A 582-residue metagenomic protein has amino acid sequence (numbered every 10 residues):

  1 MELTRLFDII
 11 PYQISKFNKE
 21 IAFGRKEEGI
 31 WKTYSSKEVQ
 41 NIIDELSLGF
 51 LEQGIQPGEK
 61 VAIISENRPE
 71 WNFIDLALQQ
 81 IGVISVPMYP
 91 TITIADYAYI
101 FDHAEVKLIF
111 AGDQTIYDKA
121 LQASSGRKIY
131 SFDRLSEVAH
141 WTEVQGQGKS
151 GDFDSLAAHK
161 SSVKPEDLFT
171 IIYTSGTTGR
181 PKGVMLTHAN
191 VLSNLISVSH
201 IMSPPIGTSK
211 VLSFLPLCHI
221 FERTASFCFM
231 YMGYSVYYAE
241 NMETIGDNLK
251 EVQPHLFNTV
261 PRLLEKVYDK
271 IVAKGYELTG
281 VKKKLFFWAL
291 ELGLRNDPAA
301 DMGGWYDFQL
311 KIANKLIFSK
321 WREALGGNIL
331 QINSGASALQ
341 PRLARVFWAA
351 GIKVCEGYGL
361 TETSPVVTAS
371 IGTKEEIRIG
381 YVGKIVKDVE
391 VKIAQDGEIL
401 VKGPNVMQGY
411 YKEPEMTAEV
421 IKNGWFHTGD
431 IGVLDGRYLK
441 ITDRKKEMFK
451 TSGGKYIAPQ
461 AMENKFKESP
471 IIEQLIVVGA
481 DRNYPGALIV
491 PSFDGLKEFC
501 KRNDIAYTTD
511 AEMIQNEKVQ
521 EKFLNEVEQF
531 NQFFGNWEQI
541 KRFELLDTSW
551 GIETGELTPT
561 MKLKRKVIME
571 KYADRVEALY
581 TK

Functional and structural regions predicted by a protein language model:
E2, I9, Q53, L76 (+2 more regions): Structural core segment of the AMP-binding/adenylate-forming
K19-I21, K149-Y173, R180, P204-K210: Conserved pre-ATP/AMP-binding loop-to-beta segment of ANL
A22-R68, D75-L76, T93-A98, G148 (+1 more regions): Conserved AMP-binding/adenylate-forming core of the ANL superfamily
T33-K37, F169-L195: Conserved AMP-binding A3 loop
T115-P165, I271-K320: ANL superfamily adenylate-forming
L192-K210, L217-F318, N328, K353: Conserved AMP-binding/adenylation subdomain of ANL enzymes
E375, I379, V406-G429, E463 (+2 more regions): Conserved ANL (AMP-binding/adenylate-forming) active-site segment centered on the GW(Y/F)…HTG consensus within
I385-T451, E468: Conserved ATP-binding/catalytic segment of the ANL
